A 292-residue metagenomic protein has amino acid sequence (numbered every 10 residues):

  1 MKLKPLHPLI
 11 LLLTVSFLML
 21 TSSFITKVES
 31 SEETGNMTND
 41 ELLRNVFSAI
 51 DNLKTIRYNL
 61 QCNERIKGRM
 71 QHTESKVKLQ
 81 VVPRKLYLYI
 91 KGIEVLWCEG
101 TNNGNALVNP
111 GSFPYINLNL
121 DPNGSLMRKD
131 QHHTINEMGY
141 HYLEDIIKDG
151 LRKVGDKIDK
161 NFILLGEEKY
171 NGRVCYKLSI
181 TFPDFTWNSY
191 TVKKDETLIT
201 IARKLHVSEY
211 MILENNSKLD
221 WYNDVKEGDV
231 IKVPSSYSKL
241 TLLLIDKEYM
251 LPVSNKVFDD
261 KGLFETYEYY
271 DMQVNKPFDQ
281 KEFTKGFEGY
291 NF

Functional and structural regions predicted by a protein language model:
M1-L6: N-terminal secretory signal peptides that target proteins for export/translocation
I10-T21: Bacterial N-terminal signal peptides
S23-H72, V82-R84, G155-N161, G166-K169 (+4 more regions): N-terminal leader/targeting segments and the immediate start of mature chains
S31-L42, N52-K54, C62, M70 (+3 more regions): Flexible, processing/modification-adjacent segments and terminal tails in exported/periplasmic/extracellular proteins
N45, S75-V81, E99, T241-L243: Extended lipid/amphipathic-ligand handling interfaces
Y58-L60, K85-I90, G104-N109, Y115-N117 (+3 more regions): Short hydrophobic/aromatic-rich beta-strand segments that constitute the beta-sheet cores of beta-sandwich/beta-barrel
R69-K76, L263: Amphipathic hydrophobic-ligand
K91-L96, N136, E144-F292: Gly/Pro-enriched, hydrophobic low-complexity segments that function as extracytoplasmic propeptides/linkers
